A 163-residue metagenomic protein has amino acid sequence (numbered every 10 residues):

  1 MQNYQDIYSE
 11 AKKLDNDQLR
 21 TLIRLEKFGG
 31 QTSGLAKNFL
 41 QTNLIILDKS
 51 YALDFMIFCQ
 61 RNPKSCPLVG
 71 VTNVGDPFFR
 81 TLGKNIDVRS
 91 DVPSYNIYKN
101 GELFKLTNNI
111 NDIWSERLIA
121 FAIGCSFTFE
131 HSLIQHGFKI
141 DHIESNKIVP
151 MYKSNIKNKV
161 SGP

Functional and structural regions predicted by a protein language model:
Q2-I123: Metallocofactor- and cofactor-centric catalytic cores in central/energy metabolism, strongly enriched
I97-P163: Conserved mixed alpha/beta catalytic, RNA-binding, or beta-rich assembly cores of soluble enzyme, regulatory
